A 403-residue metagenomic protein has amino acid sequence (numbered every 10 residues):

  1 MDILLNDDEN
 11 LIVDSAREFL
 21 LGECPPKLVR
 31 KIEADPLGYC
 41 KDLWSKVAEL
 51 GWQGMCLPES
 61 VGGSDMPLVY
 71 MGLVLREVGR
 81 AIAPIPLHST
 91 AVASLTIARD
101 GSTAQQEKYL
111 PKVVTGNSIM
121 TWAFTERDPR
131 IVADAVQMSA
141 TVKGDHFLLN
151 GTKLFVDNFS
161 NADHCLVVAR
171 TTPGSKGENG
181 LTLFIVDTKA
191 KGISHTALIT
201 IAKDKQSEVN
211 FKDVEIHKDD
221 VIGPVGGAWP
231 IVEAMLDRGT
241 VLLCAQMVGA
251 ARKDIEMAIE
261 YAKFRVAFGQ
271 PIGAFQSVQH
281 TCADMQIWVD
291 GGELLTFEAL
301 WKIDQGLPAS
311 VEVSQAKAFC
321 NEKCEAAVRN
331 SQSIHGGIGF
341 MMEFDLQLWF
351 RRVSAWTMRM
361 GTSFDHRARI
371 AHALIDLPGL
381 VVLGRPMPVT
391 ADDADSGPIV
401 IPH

Functional and structural regions predicted by a protein language model:
M1-I85, D100-Q105, K112-N117, R130 (+2 more regions): Alpha-helical interface subdomain recognition
G51, V74-G79, A169, I185-A190 (+1 more regions): Short Ser/Thr-interspersed hydrophobic loop/turn segments at strand-loop and sheet-helix junctions that line or gate
P86, Y109-P111, D128, Q137-S139 (+3 more regions): A generic local secondary-structure boundary/capping motif
S89-L95: Well-ordered alpha-helical segments within folded domains of soluble proteins
G116-T125: A short, Trp-centered hydrophobic/proline-enriched beta-strand micro-motif
A135-Q137, V186-H217: Flexible, small-/acidic-enriched active-site or ligand-binding loops
H146, N150-S194: A short core secondary-structure module
S207-A234: A short, charged helix-loop
